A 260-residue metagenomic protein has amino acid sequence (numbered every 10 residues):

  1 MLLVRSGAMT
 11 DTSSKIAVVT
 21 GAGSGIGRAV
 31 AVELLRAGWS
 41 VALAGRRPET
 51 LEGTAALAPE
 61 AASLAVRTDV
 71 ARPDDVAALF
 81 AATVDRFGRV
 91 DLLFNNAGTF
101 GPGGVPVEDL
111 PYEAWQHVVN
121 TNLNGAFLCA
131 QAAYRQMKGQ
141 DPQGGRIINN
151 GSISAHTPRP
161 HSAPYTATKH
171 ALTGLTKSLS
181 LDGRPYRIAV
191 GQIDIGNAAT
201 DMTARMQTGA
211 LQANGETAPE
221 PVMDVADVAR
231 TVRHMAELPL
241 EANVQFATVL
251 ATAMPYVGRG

Functional and structural regions predicted by a protein language model:
G23-G25: Conserved glycine-rich cofactor-binding loop
A37-G53: Conserved glycine-rich Rossmann-like NAD(P)H-binding loop of the short-chain dehydrogenase/reductase
T68-L79, Y112: The beta1-alpha1 cofactor-binding region of Rossmann-like NAD(H)/NADP(H)-dependent oxidoreductases
G104-V107, P111-Q116: Substrate-binding pocket helix/loop in short-chain dehydrogenase/reductase
A130, T168: Active-site helix of classical SDR
S152: Residue(s) in the substrate-gating loop at a strand-loop-helix junction that position the organic substrate next
Q192-I193, L211-G258: C-terminal helical subdomain
